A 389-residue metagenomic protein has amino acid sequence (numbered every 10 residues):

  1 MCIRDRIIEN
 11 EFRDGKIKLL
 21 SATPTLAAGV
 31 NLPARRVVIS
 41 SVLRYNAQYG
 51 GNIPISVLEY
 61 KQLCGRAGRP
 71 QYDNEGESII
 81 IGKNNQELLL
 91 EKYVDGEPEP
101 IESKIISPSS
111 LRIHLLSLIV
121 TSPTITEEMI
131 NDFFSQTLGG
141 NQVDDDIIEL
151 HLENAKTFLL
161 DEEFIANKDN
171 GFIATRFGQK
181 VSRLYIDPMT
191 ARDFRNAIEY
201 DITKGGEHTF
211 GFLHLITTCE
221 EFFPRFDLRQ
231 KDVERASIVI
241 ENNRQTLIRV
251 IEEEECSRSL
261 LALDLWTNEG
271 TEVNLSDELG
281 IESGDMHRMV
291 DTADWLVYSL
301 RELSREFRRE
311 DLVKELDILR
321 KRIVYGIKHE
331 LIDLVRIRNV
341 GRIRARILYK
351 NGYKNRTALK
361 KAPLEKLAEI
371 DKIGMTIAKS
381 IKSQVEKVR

Functional and structural regions predicted by a protein language model:
M1-I3: Conserved small/polar residues in nucleotide/adenosyl-binding loops
D5-R6, L19-T23, I53-C64, Y72-E75 (+2 more regions): Amphipathic alpha-helical transducer elements in NTP-driven molecular machines
F12, L159-D161, Y349: Alpha-helix C-terminal capping/helix-coil junction sites
L19, L26-L43, E77-I79: A short beta-strand element within the Helicase C-terminal
L43, P54-K92: Conserved segment of the helicase C-terminal RecA-like domain
N74-E153, L331-I332, R338: C-terminal or mid-to-C-terminal helical accessory/interaction module adjacent to the motor/catalytic core
R112, S117, E153-E162, A166-R336 (+1 more regions): C-terminal helical accessory/scaffold domains
D333-N351, L364-K379: Helix-hairpin-helix
